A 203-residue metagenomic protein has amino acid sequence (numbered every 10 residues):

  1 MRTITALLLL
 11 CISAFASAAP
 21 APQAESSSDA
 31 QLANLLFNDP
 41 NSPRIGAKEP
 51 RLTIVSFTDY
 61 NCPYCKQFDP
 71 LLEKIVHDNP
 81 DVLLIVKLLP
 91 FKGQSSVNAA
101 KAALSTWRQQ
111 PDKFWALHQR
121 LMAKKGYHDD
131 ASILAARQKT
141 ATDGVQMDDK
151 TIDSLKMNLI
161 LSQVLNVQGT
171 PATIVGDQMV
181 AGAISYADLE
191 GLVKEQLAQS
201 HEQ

Functional and structural regions predicted by a protein language model:
R2-K92, M147-G169, Y186, K194 (+1 more regions): Extracytoplasmic thiol/disulfide redox context detector
A19, P90-T170, I174-Q203: Cysteine-centric redox/oxidoreductase cores and disulfide-bonded domains
